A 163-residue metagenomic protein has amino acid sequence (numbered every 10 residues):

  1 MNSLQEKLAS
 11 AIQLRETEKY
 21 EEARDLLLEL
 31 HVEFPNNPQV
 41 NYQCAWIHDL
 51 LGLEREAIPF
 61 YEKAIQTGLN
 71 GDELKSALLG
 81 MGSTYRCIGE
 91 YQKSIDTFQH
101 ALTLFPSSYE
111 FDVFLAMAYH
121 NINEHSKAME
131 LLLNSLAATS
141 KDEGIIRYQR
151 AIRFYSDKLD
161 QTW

Functional and structural regions predicted by a protein language model:
P35, L69-D72, P106, S140: Short coil turns that delineate tetratricopeptide repeat
A64-Q66, H120-E143, R153: TPR/TPR-like (Sel1-like) alpha-helical repeat modules
